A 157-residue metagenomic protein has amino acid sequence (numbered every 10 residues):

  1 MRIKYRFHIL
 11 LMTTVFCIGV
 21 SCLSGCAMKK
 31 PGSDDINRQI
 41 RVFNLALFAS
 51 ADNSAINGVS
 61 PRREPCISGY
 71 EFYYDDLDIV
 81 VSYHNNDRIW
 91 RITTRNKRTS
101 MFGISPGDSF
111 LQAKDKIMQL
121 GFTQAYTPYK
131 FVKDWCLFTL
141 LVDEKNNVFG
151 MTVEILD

Functional and structural regions predicted by a protein language model:
R2-M12: Bacterial N-terminal signal peptides that target proteins for export
M12-C22: Bacterial N-terminal signal peptides
T14, P128-V132, I155: N-terminal leader/targeting segments
V20-A125, N147-D157: Short helix/turn-capping signatures at newly exposed starts of structured segments
Y129-N147: Short, exposed beta-strand-loop hairpins at the edges of beta-sheets in extracellular/periplasmic proteins
